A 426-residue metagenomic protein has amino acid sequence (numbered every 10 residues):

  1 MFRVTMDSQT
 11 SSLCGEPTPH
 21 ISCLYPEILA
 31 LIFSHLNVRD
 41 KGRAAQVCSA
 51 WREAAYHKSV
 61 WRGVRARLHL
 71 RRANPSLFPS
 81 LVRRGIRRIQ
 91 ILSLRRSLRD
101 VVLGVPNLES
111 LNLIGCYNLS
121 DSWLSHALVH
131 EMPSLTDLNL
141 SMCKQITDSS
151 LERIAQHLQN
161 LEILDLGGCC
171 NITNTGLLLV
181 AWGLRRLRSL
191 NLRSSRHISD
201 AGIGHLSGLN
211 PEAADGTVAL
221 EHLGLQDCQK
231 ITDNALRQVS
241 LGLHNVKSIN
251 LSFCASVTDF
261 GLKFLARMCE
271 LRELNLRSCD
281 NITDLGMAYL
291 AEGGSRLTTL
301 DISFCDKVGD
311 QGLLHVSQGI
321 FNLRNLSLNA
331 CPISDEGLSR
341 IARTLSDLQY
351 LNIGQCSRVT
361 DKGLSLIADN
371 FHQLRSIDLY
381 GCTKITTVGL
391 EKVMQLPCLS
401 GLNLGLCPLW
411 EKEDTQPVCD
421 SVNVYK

Functional and structural regions predicted by a protein language model:
M1-C23: CRL adaptor-proximal regions
K41-K58: Short helix-loop-helix/strand-helix junction enriched in hydrophobic and basic residues
S49, S59, R84, L103-P106 (+21 more regions): Inter-repeat linker/turn residues at the boundaries of leucine-rich repeats
V64, R87-L92, L111-I114, L138-L140 (+10 more regions): Conserved hydrophobic beta-strand positions in leucine-rich repeat
R65-I114, N118: F-box-proximal linker/hinge
L70-P75, L94-D100, Y117-W123, K144-S149 (+10 more regions): Short, solvent-exposed loop/turn at the beta-strand->alpha-helix junction within individual leucine-rich repeat
V101-V105, L124-E131, L151-H157, L177-L184 (+9 more regions): A structural signal for leucine-rich repeat
N210, V218-L220, R375-G381, L396-K426: Leucine-rich repeat domain C-terminal region
